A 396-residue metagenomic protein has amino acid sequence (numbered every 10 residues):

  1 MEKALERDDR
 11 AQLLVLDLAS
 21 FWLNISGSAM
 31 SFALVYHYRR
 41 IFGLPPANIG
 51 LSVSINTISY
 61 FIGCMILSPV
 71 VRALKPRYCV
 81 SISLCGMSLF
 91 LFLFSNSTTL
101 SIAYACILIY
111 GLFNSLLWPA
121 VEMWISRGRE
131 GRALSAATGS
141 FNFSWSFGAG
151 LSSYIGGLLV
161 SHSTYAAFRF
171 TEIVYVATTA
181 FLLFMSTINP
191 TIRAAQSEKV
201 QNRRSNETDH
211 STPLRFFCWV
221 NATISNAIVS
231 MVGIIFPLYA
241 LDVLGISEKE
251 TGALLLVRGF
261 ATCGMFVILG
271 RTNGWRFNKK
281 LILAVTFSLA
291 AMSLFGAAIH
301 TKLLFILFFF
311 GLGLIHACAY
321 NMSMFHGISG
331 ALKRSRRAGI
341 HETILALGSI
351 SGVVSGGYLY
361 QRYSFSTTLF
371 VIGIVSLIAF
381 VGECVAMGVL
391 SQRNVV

Functional and structural regions predicted by a protein language model:
R7-T57, F217, N221, N226 (+2 more regions): Helix-loop boundary and gating motifs at the non-cytosolic
G63-P76, V160, M265-N278, Y360: Helix-to-loop junctions at the C-terminal end of transmembrane segments in multipass secondary transporters
Y78-F92, K280-L294, G373: Structural signature of the two symmetry-related core transmembrane helices
Y110-F143: Cytoplasmic helix-loop-helix junction between adjacent transmembrane helices in 12-TM secondary transporters
L116-R129, A317-A331: Intracellular juxtamembrane helix-capping segments at the cytosolic ends of symmetry-related transmembrane helices
F168-F184, L369-C384: Symmetry-related core transmembrane helices of the 12-TM Major Facilitator Superfamily/SLC fold
K279-Y320: C-terminal transmembrane helical hairpin of 12-TM major facilitator-type secondary transporters
S335-R362: A late C-terminal transmembrane helix in Major Facilitator Superfamily
